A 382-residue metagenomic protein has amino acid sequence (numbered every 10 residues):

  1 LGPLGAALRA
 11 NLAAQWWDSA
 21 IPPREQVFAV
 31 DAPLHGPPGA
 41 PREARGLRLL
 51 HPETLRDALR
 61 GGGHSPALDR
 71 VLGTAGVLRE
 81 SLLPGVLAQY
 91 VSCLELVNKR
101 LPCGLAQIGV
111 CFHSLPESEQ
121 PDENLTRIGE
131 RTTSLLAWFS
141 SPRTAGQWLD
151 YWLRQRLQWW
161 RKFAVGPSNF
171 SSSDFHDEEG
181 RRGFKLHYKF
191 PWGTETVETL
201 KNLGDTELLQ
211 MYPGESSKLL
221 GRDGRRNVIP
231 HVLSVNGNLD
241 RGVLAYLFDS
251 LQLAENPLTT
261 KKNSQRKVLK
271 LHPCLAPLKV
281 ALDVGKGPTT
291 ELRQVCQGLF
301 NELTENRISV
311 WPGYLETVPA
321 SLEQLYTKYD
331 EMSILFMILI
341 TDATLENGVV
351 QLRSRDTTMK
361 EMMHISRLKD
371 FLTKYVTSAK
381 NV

Functional and structural regions predicted by a protein language model:
L1-V382: NTP/phosphate- and nucleic-acid-binding module
